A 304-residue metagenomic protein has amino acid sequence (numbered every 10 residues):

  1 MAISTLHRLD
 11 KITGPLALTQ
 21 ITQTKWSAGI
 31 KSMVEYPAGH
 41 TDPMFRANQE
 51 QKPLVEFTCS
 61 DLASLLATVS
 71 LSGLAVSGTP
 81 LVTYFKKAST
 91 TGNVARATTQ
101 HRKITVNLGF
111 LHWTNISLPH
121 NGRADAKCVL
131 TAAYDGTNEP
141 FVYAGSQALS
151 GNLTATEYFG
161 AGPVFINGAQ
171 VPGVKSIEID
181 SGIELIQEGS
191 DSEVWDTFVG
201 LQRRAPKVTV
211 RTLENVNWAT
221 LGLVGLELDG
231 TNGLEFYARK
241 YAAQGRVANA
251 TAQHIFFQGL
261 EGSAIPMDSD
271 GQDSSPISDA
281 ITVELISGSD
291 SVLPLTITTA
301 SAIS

Functional and structural regions predicted by a protein language model:
M1-S304: Signature of extracytoplasmic/envelope-associated structural regions
